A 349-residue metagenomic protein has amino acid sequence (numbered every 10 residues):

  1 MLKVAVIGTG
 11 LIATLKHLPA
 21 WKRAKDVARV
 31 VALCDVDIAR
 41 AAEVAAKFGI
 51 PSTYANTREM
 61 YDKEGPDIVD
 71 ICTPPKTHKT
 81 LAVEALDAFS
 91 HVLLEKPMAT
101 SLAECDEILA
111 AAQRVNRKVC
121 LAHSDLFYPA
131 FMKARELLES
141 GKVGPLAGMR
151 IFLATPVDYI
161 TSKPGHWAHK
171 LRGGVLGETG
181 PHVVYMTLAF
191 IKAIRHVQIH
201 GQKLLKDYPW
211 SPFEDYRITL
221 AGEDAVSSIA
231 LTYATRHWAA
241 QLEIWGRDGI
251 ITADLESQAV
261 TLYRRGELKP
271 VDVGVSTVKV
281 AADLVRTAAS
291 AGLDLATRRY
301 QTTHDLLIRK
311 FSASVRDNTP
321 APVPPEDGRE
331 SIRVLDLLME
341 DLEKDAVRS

Functional and structural regions predicted by a protein language model:
M1-F48: N-terminal Rossmann-like dinucleotide-binding module
A13, Y54, L94-E95, V119-L121 (+1 more regions): Hydrophobic residues in well-ordered beta-strands that form the structural core
F48-A111, T303: Beta-loop-alpha module in the N-terminal Rossmann-like domain of NAD(P)-dependent dehydrogenases, especially those
I68-D70, A296-S349: C-terminal helix-rich "cap/oligomerization" subdomain common to oxidoreductases
E107-S124, G144-M149: Rossmann-fold dehydrogenase core element
D125-P209: Predominantly a Rossmann-like dinucleotide-binding segment in NAD(P)-dependent oxidoreductases
Y185-R265, D305-D317, M339: Contiguous beta-strand/loop segments that form the cofactor/metal-binding neighborhood of enzyme cores
G266-R298: Alpha-helical membrane-targeting segments
